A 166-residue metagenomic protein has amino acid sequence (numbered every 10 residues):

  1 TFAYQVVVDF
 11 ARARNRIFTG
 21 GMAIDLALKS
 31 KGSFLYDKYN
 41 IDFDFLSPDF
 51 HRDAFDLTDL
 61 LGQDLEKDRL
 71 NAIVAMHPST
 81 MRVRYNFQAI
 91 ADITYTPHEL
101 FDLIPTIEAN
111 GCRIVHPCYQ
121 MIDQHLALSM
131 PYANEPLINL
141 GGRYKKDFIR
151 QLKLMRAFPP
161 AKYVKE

Functional and structural regions predicted by a protein language model:
T1, Q124-E166: Hydrophobic alpha-helical interaction segments
F2-H51: Active-site nucleotide-donor binding segment shared across nucleotidyl transfer reactions
V7, A13-I17, Q88-A89, T96 (+2 more regions): Non-catalytic helical "accessory" subdomain of NTase-fold nucleotidyltransferases
N15, L35-Y39, D64-K67, N110-R113: Short, low-complexity, polar/charged sequence segments that are solvent-exposed and flexible
H51-T58: Short, conserved charged micro-motifs
D59-D102: Conserved catalytic core of two-metal-ion nucleotidyltransferases
F101-L137, G141: Phosphate-handling catalytic interfaces
